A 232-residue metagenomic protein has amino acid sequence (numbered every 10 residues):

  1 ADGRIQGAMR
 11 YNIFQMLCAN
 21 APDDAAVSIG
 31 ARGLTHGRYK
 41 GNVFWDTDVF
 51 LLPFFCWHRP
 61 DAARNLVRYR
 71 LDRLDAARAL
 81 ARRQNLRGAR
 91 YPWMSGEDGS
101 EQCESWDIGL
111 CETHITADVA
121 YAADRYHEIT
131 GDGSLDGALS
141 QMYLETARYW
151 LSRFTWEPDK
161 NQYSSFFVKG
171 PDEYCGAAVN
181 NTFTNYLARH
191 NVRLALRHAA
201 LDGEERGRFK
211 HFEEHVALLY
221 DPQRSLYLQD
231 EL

Functional and structural regions predicted by a protein language model:
A1-Y39: Acidic/polar, glycine-enriched structural segments that form the non-catalytic walls/loops of the carbohydrate-binding
D2, A21-V27, K40-W45, R153-R189: Aromatic-lined, polymer-binding surfaces characteristic of secreted/periplasmic polysaccharide-degrading enzymes
Y11-C18, Y69-A76, R125, M142-R153 (+3 more regions): Alpha-helical scaffold segments in carbohydrate-active enzymes
F14-A19, V49-P60, D118-D132, Y149 (+2 more regions): Well-ordered alpha-helical scaffold segments within catalytic/enzyme domains
N20-T35, D61-Y121, H127-G137, T146 (+1 more regions): Helix-terminus loop motifs that line ligand-binding clefts
T35-D46, C103-T116, D172-N185, E231-L232: Solvent-exposed loop and edge beta-strand segments that line ligand/cofactor-binding and catalytic clefts
V43-F44, P53-H58, Y174-L232: Extended ligand-binding clefts on enzyme/binding-domain cores
Q102, L151, N161, S165-F166 (+1 more regions): Catalytic cores of glycan-processing enzymes that make or break glycosidic bonds
